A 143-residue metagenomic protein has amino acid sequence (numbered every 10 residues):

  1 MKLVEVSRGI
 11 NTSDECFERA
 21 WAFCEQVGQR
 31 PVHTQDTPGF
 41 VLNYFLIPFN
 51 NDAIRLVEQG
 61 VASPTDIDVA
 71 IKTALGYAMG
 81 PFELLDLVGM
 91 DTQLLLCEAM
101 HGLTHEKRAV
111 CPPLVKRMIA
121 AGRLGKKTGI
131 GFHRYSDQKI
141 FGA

Functional and structural regions predicted by a protein language model:
M1, V41: Short, well-ordered, mixed-charge alpha-helical segments that flank or form enzyme active sites
K2-V6: Adenylate-forming
R8-W21, E25-D36, F40, I54-Q59 (+1 more regions): NAD(P)-dependent Rossmann-like dehydrogenase/reductase catalytic/cofactor-binding core
